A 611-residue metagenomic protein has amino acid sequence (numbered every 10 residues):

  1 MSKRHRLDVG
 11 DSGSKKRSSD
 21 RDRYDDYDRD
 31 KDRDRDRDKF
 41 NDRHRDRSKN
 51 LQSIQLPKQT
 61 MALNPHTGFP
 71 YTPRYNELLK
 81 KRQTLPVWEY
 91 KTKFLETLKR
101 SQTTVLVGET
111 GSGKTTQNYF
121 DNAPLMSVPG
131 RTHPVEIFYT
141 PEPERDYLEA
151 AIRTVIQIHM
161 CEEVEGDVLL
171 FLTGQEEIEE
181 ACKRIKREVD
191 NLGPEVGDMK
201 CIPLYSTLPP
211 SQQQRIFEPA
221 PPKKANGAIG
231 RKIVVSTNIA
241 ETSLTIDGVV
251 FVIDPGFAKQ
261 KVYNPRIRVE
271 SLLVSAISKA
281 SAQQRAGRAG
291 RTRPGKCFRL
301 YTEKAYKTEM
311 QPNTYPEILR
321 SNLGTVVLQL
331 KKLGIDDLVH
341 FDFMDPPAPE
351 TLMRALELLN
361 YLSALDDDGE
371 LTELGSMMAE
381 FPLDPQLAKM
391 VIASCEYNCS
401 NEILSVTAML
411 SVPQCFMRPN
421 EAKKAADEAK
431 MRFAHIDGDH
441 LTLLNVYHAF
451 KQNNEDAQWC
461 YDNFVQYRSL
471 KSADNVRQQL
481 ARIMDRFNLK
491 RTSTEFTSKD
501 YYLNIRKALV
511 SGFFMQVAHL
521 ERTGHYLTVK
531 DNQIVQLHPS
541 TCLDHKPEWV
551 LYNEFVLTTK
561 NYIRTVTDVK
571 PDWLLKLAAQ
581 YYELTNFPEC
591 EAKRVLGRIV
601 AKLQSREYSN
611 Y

Functional and structural regions predicted by a protein language model:
M1-Y397, E428-D437, L443-L444, N454-D462 (+11 more regions): P-loop NTPase motor module signature
C399-P419, V550, K560-W573: Structured, non-catalytic alpha/beta "coupling" segments that mediate domain-domain communication and provide generic
V412, K423, A429-R432: C-terminal auxiliary extensions adjacent to catalytic cores
L527-K530, V535-L537: Terminal-proximal interaction/regulatory segments of ATP-powered molecular machines
I599-Y611: Charged regulatory segments coupled to nucleotide-binding catalytic modules in large multidomain enzymes
